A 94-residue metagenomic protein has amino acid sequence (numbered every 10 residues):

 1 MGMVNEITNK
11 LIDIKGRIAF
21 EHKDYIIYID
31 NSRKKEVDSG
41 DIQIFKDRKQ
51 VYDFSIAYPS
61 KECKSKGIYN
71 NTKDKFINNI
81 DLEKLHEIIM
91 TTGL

Functional and structural regions predicted by a protein language model:
M1-E36, D74-K75: Negatively charged, low-complexity tracts enriched in Asp/Glu with abundant Ser/Thr
G2-K10, Y52-L94: Mixed-charge, Lys/Arg-enriched low-complexity segments
R17, K46-Q50, K84-L85: Gram-negative host-targeted secretion-system effectors, predominantly Type III and Type IV, recognized via long
A19, D41-Q43, G67: Residue-level detector of beta-strand face positions
E21-K23, D30-S32, F45, A57-P59 (+2 more regions): A structural detector for beta-sheet-dominated domains
Y25-D30, Q43, Q50-V51, F76 (+1 more regions): A general secondary-structure boundary signal
E36-P59: A short, structured beta-strand/loop element
